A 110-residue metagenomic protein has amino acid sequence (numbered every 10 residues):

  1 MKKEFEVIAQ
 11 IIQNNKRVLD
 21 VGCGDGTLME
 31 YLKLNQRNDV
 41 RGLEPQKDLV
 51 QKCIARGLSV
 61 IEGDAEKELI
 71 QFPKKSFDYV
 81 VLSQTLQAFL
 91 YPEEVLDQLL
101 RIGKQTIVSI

Functional and structural regions predicted by a protein language model:
M1-N15: Conserved alpha-helix/loop element of class I SAM-dependent methyltransferases that forms part of the SAM/SAH-binding
K16-G24: Conserved class I S-adenosyl-L-methionine
T27, Y31-E68: Class I SAM-dependent methyltransferase SAM/SAH-binding core
E68-K74: Short conserved loop adjoining the S-adenosyl-L-methionine
V81: A conserved beta-strand element that flanks and buttresses the S-adenosyl-L-methionine
Q84-T85: Short catalytic micro-motifs in class I SAM-dependent methyltransferases
F89-Q98, I102: A short, conserved alpha-helix within the catalytic core of class I
G103-I110: Conserved beta-strand signature within the Rossmann-like core of class I S-adenosyl-L-methionine
